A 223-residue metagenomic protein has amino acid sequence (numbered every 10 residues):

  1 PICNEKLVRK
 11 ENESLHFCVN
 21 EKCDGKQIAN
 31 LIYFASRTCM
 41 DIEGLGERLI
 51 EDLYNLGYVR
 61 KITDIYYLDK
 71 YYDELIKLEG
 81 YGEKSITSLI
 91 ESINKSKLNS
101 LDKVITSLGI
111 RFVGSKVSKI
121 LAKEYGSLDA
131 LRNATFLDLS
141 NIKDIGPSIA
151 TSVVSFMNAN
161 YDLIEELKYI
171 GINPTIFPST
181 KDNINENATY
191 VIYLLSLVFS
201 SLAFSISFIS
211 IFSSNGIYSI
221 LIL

Functional and structural regions predicted by a protein language model:
P1-E43: Cys/His-rich short segments
R9-N20, G25, E74-L89, S207: Membrane-interacting alpha-helical segments
E11-S14, I28-I32, E47-R48, K70 (+2 more regions): Short acidic (Asp/Glu) and glycine-rich catalytic loops that position anionic groups and cofactors
E13, C18, K26, A35-R37 (+5 more regions): Residue-level signal for pocket-adjacent positions within structured domains
F17-N20, L49-D52, L68-Y72, G109-I110 (+1 more regions): A glycine-rich phosphate-binding loop feature that marks nucleotide/adenosyl-phosphate handling sites
G25-E79: Long, charge-rich boundary regions
F34, K77-L197, L223: DNA strand-break repair and replication-stress modules
L195-S196, S200-I222: Low-acidity, Ser/Thr- and Arg-rich intrinsically disordered low-complexity segments
